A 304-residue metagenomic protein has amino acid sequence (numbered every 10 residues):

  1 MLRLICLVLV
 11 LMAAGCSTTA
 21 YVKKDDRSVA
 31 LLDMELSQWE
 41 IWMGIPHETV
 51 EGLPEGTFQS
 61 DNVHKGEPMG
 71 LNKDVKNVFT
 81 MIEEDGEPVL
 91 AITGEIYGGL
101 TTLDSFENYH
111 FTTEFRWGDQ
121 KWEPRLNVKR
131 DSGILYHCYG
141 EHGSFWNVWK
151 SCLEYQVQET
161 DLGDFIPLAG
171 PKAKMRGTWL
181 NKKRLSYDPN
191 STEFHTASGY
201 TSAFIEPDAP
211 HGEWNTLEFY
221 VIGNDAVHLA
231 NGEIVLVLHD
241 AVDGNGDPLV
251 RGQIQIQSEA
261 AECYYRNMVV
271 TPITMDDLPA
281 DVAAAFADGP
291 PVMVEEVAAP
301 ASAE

Functional and structural regions predicted by a protein language model:
L4-A13: Sec-dependent N-terminal signal peptides
S17-E304: Carbohydrate-interacting regions of secretory-pathway proteins
